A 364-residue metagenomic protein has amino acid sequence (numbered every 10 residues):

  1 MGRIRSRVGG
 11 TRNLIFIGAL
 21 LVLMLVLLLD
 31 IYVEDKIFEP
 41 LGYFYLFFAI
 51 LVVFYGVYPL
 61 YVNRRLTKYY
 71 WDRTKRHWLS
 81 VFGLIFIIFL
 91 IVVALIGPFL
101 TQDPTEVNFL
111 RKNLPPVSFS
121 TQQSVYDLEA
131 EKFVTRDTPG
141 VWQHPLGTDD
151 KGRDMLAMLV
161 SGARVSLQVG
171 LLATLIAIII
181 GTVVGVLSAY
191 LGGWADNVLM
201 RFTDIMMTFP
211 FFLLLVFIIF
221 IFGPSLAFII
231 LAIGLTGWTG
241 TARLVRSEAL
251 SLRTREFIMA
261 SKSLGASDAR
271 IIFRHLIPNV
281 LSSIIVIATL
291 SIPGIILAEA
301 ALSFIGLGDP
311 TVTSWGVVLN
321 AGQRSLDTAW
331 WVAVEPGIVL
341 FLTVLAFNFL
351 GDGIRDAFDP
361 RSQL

Functional and structural regions predicted by a protein language model:
M1-I178, T182, G322-A346, I354-L364: Gly/Trp-centered helix-boundary motif
K151-L364: Alpha-helical transmembrane segments of integral membrane proteins, especially multi-pass inner/plasma-membrane
